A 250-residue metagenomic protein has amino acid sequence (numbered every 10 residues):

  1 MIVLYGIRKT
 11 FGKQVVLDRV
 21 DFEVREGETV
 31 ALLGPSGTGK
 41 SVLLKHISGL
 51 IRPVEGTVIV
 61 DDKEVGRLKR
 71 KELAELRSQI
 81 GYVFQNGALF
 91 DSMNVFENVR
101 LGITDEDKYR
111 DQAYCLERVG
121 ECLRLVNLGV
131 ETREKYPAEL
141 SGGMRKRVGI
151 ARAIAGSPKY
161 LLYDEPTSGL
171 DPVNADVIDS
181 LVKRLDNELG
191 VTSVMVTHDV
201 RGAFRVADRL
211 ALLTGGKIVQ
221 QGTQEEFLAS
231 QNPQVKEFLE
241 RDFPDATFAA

Functional and structural regions predicted by a protein language model:
S48: Helix-to-loop junction immediately C-terminal to a conserved catalytic motif
K63-E64, Q112-E131: Conserved ABC ATPase "signature" region
M93, R100-Y114, L125-V126: ABC-type ATPase nucleotide-binding domains, specifically the catalytic core motifs of the NBD
Y136-L140, M144: Conserved ABC ATPase signature
S157: Conserved catalytic motifs of ABC-family nucleotide-binding domains
L161-D164: Catalytic Walker B motif of ABC-type/P-loop ATPase nucleotide-binding domains
